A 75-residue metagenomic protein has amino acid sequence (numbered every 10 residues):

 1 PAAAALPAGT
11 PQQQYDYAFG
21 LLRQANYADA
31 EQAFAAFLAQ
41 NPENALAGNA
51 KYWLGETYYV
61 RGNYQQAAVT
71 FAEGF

Functional and structural regions predicted by a protein language model:
P1-L22: Acidic, proline-/serine-/threonine-rich low-complexity intrinsically disordered segments
L22, E31-Q32, A47, Y59: Folded interaction domains in cell-surface recognition and envelope-stress signaling
L38-L46, F75: Short solvent-exposed coil/turn linkers within tandem alpha-helical repeat scaffolds
